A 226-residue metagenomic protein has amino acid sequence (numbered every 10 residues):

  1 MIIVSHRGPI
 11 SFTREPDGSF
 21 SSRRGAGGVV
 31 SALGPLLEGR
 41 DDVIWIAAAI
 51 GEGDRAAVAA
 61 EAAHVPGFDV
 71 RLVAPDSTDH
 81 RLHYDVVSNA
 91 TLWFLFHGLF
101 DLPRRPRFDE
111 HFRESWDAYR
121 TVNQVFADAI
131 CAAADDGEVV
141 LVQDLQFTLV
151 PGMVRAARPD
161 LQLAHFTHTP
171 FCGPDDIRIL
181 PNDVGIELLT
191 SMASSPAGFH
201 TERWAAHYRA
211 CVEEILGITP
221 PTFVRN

Functional and structural regions predicted by a protein language model:
M1-N226: Catalytic cores of carbohydrate-active enzymes across secretory and cytosolic contexts
